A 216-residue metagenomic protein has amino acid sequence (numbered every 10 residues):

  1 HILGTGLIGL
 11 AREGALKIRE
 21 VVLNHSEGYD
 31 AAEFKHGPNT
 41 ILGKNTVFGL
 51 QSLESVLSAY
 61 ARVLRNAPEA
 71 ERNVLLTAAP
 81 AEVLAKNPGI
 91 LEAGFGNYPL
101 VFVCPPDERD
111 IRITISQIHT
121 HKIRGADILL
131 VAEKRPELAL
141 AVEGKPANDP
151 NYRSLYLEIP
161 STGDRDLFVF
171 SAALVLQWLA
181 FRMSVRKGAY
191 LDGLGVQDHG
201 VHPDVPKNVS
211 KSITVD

Functional and structural regions predicted by a protein language model:
H1-D216: A SIS-like phosphosugar-recognition module
